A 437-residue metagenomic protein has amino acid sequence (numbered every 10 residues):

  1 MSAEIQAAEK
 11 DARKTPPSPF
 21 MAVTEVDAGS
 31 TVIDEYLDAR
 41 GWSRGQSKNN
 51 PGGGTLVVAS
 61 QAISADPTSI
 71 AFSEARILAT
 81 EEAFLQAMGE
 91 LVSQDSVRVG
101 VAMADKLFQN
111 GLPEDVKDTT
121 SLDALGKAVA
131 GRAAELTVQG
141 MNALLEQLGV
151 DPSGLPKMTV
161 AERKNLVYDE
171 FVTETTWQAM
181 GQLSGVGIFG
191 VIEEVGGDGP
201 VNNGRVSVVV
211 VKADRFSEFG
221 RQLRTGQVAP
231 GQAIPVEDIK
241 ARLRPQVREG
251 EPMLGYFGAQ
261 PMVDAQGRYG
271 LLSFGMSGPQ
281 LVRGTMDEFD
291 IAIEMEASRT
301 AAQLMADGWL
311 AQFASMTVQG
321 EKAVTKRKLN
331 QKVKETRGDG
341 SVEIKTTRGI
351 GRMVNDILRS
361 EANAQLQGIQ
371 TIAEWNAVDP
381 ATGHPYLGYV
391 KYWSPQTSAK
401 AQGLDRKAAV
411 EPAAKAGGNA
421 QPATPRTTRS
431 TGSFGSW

Functional and structural regions predicted by a protein language model:
M1-W437: Domain-level marker for long, solvent-exposed, non-transmembrane regions
